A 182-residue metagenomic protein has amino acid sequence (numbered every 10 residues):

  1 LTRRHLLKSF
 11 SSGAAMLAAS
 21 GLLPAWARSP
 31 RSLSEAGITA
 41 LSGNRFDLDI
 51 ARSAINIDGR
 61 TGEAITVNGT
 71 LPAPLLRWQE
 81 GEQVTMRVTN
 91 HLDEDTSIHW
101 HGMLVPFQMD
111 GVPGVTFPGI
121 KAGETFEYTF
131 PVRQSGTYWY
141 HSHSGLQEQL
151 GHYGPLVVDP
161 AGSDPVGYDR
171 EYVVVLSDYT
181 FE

Functional and structural regions predicted by a protein language model:
L1-H5, S12: N-terminal secretory signal peptides
F10-G13, L17-E182: Histidine-centered copper-binding motifs that mark active-site loops of extracellular/periplasmic copper enzymes
